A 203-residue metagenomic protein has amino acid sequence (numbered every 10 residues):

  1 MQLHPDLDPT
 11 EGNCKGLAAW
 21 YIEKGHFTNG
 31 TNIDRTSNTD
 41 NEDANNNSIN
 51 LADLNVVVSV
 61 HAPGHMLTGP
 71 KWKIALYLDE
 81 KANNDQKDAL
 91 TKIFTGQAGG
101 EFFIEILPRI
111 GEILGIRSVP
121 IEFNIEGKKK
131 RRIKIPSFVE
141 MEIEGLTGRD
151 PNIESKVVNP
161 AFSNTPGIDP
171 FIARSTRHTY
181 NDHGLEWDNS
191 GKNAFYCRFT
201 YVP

Functional and structural regions predicted by a protein language model:
M1-F27: N-terminal ordered "arm"
H4, D8, D43-N46, F102 (+1 more regions): A generic short-segment signal for beta-strand/edge and adjacent turn/coil regions
T10-G12, S48-N50, T68: A generic structural signal for short, solvent-exposed coil/turn residues that cap or connect secondary-structure
N13, T31-I33, K73, K87: Domain-exit/linker segments immediately C-terminal to small folded modules
F27-N32, S37-P63: A structural-propensity feature for long, helix-poor, extended segments
L51-P203: Internal, well-folded beta-alpha domain core
